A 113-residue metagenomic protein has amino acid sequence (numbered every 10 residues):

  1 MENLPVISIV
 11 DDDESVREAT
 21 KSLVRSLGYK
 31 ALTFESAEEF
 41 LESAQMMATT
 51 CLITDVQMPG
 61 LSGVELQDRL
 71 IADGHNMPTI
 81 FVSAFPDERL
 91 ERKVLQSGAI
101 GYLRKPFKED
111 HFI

Functional and structural regions predicted by a protein language model:
E14-L32: Two-component/phosphorelay signaling modules centered on CheY-like receiver
T33-C51: Acidic, metal-coordinating helix/loop segments flanking the phosphotransfer/catalytic sites of two-component signaling
E35-S36, S62-E65: Acidic catalytic/metal-coordinating carboxylates
T54-D55: Active-site T/S-Asp motif of two-component receiver
M58: Receiver (REC) domain active-site loop signature in two-component systems and cognate sites in sensor histidine kinases
E65, P86-G101: Alpha4 helix (beta4-alpha4-beta5 surface) of REC/receiver domains from two-component response regulators
R89, F107-I113: C-terminal output helix
